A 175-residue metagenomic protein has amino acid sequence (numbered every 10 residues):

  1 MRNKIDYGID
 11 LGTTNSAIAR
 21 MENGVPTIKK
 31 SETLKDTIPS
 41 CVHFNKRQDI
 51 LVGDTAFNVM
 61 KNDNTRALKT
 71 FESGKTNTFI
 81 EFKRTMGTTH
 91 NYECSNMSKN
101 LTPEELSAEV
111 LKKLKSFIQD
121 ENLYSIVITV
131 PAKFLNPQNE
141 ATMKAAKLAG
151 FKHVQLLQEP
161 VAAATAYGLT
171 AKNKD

Functional and structural regions predicted by a protein language model:
M1-K4, Q155-D175: Conserved phosphate-binding catalytic cores of ATP/NTP-utilizing and phosphoryl-transfer enzymes
R2-K4, T13, T33, T37: Short beta-strand-initiation
K4-L11, V127: Short glycine-aspartate micro-motif
I9-N15, D175: A short acidic Gly-Thr/Ser loop motif
T13, A132-F134, A162: Short, glycine/acidic-enriched loop or turn micro-motifs at the edges of active sites
A17-A19: Classical protein tyrosine phosphatase
E22-Q158: Phosphate-binding loop and its immediate beta->loop->alpha context in nucleotide/phosphate-handling enzymes
